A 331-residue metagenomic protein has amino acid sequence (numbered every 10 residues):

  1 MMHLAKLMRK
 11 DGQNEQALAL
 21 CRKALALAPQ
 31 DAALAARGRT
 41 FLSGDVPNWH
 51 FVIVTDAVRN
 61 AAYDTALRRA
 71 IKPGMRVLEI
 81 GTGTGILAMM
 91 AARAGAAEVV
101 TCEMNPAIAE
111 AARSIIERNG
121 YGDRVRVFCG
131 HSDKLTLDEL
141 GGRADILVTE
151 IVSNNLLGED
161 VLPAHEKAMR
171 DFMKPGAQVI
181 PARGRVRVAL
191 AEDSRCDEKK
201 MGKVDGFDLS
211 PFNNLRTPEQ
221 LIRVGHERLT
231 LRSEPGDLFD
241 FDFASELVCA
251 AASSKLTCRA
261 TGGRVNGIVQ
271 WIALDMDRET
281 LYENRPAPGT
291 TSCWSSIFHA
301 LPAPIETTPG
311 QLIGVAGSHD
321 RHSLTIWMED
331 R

Functional and structural regions predicted by a protein language model:
M2, R9-D11, R22-A26, D31 (+2 more regions): Class I SAM-binding transferase module
